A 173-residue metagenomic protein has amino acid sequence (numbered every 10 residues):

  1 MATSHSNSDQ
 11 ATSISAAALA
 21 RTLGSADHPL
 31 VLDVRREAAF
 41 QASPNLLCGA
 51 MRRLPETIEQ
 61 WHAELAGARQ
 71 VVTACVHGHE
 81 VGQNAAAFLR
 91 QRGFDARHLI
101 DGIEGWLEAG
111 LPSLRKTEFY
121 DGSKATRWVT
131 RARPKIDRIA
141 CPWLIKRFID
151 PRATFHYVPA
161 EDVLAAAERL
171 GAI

Functional and structural regions predicted by a protein language model:
M1-L30, V34-V72, H77-I136, C141-P142 (+2 more regions): Rhodanese-like catalytic fold shared by cysteine-dependent sulfurtransferases and DSP/PTP-type phosphatases
I145-G171: Helix-loop elements that line ligand-binding/catalytic pockets
